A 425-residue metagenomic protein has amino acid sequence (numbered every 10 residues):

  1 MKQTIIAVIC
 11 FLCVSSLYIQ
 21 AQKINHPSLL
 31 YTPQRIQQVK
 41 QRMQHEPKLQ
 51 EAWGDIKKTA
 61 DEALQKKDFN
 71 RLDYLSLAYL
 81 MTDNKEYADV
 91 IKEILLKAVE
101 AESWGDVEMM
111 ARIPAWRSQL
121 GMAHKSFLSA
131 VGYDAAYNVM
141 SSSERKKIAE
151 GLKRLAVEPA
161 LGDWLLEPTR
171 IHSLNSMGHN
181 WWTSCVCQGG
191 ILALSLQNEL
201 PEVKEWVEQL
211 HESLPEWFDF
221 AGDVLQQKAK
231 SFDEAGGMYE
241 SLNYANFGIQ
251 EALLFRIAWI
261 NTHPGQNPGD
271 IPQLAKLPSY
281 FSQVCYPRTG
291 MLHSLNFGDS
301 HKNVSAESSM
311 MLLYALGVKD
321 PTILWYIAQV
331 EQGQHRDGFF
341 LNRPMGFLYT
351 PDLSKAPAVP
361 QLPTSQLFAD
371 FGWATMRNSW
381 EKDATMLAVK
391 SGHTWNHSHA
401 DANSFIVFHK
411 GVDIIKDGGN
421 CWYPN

Functional and structural regions predicted by a protein language model:
M1-K23: Bacterial Sec-dependent N-terminal signal peptides
C10, K67, S118, G178 (+3 more regions): Residues embedded in well-ordered secondary-structure elements
C10-C13, C185-C187, C285, C421: Generic recognition of cysteine residues
V14, Y18, D223, Y286-M291: Intrinsically disordered or highly flexible coil/loop and linker segments, enriched in small and charged/polar residues
I24-P27, P363: A detector of helix-start/N-cap boundary segments at the beginnings of structured domains
S28-Q44, K48-S279, C285: Aromatic-lined, polymer-binding surfaces characteristic of secreted/periplasmic polysaccharide-degrading enzymes
Y239-N425: Extended polysaccharide-engagement surfaces of secreted carbohydrate-active enzymes
